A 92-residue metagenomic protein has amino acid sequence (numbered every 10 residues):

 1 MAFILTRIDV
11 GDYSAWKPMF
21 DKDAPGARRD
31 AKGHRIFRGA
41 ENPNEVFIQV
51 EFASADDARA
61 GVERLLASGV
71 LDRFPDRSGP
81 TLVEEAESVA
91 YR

Functional and structural regions predicted by a protein language model:
M1-R92: Short S/T/G/P-rich N-terminal loop/turn motif that feeds into the first structured element of a domain
